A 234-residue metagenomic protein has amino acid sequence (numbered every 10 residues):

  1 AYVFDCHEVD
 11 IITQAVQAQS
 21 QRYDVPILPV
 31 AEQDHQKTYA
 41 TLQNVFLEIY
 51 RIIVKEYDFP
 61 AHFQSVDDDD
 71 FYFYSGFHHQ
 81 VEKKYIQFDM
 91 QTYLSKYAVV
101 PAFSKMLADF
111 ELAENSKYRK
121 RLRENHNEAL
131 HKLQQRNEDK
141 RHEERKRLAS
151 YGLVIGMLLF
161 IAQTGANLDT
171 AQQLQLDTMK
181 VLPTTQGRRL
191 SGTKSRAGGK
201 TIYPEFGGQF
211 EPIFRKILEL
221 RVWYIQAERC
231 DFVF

Functional and structural regions predicted by a protein language model:
A1-F234: Extended, charge-enriched helical/coil interaction regions that scaffold DNA-processing and chromosome-maintenance
